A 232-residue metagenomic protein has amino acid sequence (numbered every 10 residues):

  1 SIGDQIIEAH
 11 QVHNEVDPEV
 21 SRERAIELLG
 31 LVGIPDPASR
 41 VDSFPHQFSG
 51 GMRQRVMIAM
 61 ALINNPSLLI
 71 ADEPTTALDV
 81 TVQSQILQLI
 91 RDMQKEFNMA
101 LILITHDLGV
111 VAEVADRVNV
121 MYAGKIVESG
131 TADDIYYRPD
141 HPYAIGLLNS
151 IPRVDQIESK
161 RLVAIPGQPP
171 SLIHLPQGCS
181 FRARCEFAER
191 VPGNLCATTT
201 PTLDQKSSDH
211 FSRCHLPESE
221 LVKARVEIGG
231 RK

Functional and structural regions predicted by a protein language model:
S1-V20, G30-P35, Q47, G130: ABC-type ATPase nucleotide-binding domains, specifically the catalytic core motifs of the NBD
G3, I70-P74, L78-K160: P-loop NTP-binding/switch modules centered on Walker-like glycine-rich loops
V20-S39, I145-N149: Conserved ABC ATPase "signature" region
S39-F44, K160: Interfacial catalytic loop of ABC nucleotide-binding domains
S43-F48, M52: Conserved ABC ATPase signature
I63-S67: A short, proline-enriched helix->beta-strand linker immediately N-terminal to the Walker B motif in ABC-type P-loop
T131-K232: Charged, flexible cofactor/metal-binding loops and thiol motifs
